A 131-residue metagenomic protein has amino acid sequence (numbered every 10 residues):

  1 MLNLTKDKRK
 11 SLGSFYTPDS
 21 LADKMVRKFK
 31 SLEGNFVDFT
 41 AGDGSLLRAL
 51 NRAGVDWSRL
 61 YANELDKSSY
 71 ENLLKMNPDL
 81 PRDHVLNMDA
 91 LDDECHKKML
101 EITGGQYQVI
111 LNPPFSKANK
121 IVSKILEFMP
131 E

Functional and structural regions predicted by a protein language model:
M1-E131: Class I S-adenosyl-L-methionine-dependent methyltransferase catalytic core
